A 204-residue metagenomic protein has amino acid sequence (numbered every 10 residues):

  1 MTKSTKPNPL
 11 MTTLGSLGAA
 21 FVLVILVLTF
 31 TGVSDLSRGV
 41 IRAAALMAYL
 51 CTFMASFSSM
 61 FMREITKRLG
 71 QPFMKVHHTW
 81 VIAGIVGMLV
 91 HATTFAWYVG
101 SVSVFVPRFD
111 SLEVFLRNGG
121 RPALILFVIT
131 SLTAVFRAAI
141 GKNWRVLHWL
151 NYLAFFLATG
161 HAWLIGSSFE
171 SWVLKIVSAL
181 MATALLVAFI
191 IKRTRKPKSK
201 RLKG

Functional and structural regions predicted by a protein language model:
M1-G204: Membrane-embedded alpha-helical bundles that constitute the cytochrome b-like, heme-associated redox core of multi-pass
